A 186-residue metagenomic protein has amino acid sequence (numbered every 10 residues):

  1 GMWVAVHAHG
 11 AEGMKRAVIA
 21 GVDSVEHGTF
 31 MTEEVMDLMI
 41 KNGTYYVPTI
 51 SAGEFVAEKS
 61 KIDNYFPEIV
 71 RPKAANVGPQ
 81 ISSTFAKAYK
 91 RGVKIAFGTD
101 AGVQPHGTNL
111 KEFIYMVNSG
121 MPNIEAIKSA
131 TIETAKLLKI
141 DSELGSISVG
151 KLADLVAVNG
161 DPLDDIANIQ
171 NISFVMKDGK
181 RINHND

Functional and structural regions predicted by a protein language model:
G1-G78, A101-V103, G120-P122, K136-L138 (+1 more regions): Active-site core of metal-dependent hydrolases
W3, E68-I69, N76-P162: His/Asp/Glu-enriched, well-ordered alpha-helical/loop segment that forms or immediately abuts the divalent-metal
V175: Short aromatic-centered micro-motifs
